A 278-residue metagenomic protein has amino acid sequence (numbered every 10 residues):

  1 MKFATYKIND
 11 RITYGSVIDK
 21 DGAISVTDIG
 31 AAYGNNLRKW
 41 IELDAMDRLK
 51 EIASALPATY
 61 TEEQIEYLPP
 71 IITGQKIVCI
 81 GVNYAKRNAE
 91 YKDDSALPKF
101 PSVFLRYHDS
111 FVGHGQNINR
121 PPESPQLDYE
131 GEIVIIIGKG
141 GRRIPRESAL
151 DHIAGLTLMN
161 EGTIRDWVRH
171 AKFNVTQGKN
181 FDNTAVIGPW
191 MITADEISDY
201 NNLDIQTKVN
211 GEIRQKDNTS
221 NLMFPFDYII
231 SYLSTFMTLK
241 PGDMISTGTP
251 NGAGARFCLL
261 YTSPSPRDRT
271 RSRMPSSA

Functional and structural regions predicted by a protein language model:
M1-P101: N-terminal non-catalytic cap/leader segment that marks the start of a structured domain
I8, I29, N210, M244 (+1 more regions): Short, loop-centered acidic/histidine patches that primarily coordinate divalent metals
G15, D204-K208, S263: Short polybasic amphipathic segments
N35-K50, R120, T176-G178, I230-P241: Short, surface-exposed secondary-structure junctions/capping segments
G74-S231, F236: Glycine-enriched loop-and-adjacent helix/strand subsegments that border the catalytic/binding cleft of enzyme cores
P225-L260: A conserved acidic, glycine/proline-rich C-terminal tail/linker
Y261-T270: Conserved small/polar residues in nucleotide/adenosyl-binding loops
R273-A278: Hydrophobic alpha-helical segments, chiefly the membrane-spanning helices and signal/signal-anchor peptides
